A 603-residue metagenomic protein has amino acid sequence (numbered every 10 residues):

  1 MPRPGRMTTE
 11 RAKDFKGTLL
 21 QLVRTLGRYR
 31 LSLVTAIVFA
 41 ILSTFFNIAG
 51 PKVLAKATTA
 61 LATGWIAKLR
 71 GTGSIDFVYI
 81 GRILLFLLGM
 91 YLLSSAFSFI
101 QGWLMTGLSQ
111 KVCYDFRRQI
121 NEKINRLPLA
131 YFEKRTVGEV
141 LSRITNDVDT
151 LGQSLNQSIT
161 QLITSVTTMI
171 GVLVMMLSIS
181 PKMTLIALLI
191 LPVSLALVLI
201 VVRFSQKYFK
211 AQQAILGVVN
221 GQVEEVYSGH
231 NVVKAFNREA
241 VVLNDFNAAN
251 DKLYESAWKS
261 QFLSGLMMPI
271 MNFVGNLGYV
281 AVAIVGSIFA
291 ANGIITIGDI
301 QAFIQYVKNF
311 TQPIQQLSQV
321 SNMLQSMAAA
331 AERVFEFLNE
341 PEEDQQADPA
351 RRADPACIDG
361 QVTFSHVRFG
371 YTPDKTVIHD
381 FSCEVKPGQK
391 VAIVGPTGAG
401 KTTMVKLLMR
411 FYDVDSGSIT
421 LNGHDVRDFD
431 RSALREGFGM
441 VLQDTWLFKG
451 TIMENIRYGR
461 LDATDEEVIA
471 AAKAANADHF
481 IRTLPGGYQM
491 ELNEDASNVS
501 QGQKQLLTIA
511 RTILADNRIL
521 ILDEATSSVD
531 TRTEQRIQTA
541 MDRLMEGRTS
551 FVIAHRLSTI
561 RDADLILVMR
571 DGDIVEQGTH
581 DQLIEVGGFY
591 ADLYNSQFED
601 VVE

Functional and structural regions predicted by a protein language model:
P2-E10, Q110, R118-S142, N146-V148 (+8 more regions): Short intracellular "coupling" helices and adjacent cytoplasmic loop segments at the cytosolic face of multi-pass
G17-T18, L26, M105, N125-I170 (+1 more regions): Juxtamembrane loop-to-helix connectors within ABC transporter transmembrane domains
R28, L129-A130, V148-L155, I159 (+6 more regions): An intracellular "coupling" helix at the cytosolic face of ABC transporter transmembrane type-1 domains
R28, S32-F45, Q157-A211, V282-I295 (+1 more regions): Transmembrane helices of ABC transporter permease
L33-F97, S178-K182, G293-I297: Transmembrane helix-loop-helix hairpins at lipid-water interfaces of multipass membrane proteins, especially the type-1
I41-A49, Y91-F99, L151-S154, S158-I170 (+5 more regions): Hydrophobic alpha-helical transmembrane bundles that constitute the permease/transmembrane domains of multi-pass
G64, M175-L189, K259-R333, F337-L338: Helix-loop-helix
P355-E603: ABC-type nucleotide-binding domain
